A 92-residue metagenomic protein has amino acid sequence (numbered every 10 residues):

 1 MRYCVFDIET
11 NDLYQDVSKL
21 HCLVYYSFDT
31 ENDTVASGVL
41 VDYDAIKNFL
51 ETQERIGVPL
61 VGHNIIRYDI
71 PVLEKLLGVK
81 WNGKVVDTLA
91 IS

Functional and structural regions predicted by a protein language model:
R2-V5, C22-S92: Conserved DEDDh/DEDDy metal-dependent 3′-5′ exonuclease domain
I8-Q15, I66: Short acidic, Gly/Ser-rich segments with clustered Asp/Glu that frequently serve as metal-coordination loops in enzyme
Q15-C22: Short, flexible loop/turn motifs enriched in small residues
